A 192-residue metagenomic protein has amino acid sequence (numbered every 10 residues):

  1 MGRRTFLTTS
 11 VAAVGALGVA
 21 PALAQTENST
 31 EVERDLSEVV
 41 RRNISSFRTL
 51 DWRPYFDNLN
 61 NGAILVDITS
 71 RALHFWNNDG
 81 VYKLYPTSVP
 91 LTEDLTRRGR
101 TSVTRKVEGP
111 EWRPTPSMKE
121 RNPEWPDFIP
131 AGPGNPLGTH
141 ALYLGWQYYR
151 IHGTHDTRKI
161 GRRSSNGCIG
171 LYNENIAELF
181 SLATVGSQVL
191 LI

Functional and structural regions predicted by a protein language model:
M1-V14: N-terminal secretory signal peptides and thylakoid transit peptides that target proteins across membranes
V14-G15, V81: Residue-level detector of secondary-structure transition/capping positions
G15-A16, V185: Residue-level marker of structural boundaries
V19-A20: N-terminal signal peptide c-region/cleavage motif recognized by signal peptidases
E27-P116, A131: Cell wall/extracellular polymer interaction/catalysis modules
L59, L91-R100, E111-I192: Exported/periplasmic cell-wall-interacting domains
